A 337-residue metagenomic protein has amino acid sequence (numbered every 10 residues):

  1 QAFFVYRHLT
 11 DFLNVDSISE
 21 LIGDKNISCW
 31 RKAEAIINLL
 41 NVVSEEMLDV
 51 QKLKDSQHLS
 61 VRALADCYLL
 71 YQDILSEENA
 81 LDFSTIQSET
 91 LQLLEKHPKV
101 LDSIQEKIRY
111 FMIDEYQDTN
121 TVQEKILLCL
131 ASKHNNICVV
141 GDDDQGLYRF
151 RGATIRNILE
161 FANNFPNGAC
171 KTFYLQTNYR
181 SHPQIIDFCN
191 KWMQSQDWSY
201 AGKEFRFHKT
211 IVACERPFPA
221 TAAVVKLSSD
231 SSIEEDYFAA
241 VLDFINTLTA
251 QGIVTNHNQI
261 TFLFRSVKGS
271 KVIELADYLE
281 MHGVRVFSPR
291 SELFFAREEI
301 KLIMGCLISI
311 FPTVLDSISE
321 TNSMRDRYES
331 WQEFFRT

Functional and structural regions predicted by a protein language model:
Q1-H8, I126-C129, N157-N164, Q184-W192 (+5 more regions): Alpha-helical scaffold elements adjacent to nucleotide-binding pockets in ATP/GTP-utilizing enzyme cores
Q1-N38, R156-L159: Conserved P-loop NTPase-based nucleic-acid remodeling module centered on helicase motor cores
V5, Q57-E160, K171-I185: Conserved helicase NTPase motor core
H8-V15, L39-E46, I137, N164 (+5 more regions): Phosphate/oxyanion-binding loops and surfaces in catalytic or ligand/nucleic-acid-binding neighborhoods
L53, N256, A276, C306-T337: Conserved helicase C-terminal RecA-like lobe
N167-K171, T177-V284, P312: Helicase P-loop NTPase motor core
G283-L293: Conserved RecA-like helicase motor-core motifs
L293-G305: RNase H-like two-metal-ion nuclease catalytic core shared by retroviral integrases and related mobile-element nucleases
